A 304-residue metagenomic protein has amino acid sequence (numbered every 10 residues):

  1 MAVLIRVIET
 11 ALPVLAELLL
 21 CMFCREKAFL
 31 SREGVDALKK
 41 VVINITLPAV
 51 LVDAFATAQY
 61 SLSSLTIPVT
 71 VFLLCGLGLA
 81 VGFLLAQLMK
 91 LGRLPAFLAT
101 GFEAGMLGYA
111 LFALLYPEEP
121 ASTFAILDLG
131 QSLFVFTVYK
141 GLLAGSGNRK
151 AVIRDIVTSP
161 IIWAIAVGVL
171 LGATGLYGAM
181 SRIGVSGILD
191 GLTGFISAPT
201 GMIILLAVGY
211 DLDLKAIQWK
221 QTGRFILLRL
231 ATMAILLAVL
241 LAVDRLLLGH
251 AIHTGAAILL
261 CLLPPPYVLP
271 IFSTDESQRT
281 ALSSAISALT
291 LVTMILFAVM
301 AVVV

Functional and structural regions predicted by a protein language model:
M1-V304: Alpha-helical transmembrane segments of multi-pass small-molecule/ion transporters
